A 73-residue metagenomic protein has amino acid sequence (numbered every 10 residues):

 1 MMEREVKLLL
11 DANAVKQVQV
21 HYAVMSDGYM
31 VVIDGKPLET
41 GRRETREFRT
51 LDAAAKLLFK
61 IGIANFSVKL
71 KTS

Functional and structural regions predicted by a protein language model:
M1-M30: Short N-terminal "domain-start" leader segments that mark the transition from disordered tails or signal peptides into
E5-V6, D34, A53: Terminal low-complexity, poorly structured segments
V20-R42, K71-S73: Short aromatic-glycine-(Arg/Gly/Cys) micro-motifs in beta-strand/loop hairpins
P37-T40, R49-D52, S67-V68: Short, low-complexity, polar/charged sequence segments that are solvent-exposed and flexible
R49-G62: A short, charged, amphipathic alpha-helix used as a generic interaction element across diverse proteins
I61-K71: A short amphipathic beta-strand at an alpha->beta junction
